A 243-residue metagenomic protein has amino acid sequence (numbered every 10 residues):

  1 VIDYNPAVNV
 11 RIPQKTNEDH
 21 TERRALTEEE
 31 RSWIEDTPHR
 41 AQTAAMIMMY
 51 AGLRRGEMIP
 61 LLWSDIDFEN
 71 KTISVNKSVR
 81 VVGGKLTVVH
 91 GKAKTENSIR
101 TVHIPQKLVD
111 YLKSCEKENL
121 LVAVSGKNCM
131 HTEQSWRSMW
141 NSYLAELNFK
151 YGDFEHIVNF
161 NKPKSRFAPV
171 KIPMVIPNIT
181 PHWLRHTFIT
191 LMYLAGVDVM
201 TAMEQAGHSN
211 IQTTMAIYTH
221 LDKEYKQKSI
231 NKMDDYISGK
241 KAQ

Functional and structural regions predicted by a protein language model:
V1-N17, H156-N161, V170, N231: Short, charged hinge/linker segments at domain and secondary-structure junctions
I2-L61, E69, N97-I99: Basic, Lys/Arg- and aromatic-enriched nucleic-acid-binding interface segment
T16-E18, A25, V79, V109 (+1 more regions): Catalytic-site neighborhood detector that most strongly recognizes the C-terminal catalytic loop/helix of tyrosine
W33-A41, A51, V102, K117-L121 (+2 more regions): Short, basic (Lys/Arg/His-rich) helix/loop patches that form interaction surfaces in the mid-to-C-terminal regions
I59, T190, M203, T214-M215 (+1 more regions): Key DNA-contacting residues within the recognition helix of helix-turn-helix
N70, V81-K85, V89-I99, H103-L108 (+4 more regions): C-terminal secondary-structure termini that scaffold catalytic or DNA-interacting sites
